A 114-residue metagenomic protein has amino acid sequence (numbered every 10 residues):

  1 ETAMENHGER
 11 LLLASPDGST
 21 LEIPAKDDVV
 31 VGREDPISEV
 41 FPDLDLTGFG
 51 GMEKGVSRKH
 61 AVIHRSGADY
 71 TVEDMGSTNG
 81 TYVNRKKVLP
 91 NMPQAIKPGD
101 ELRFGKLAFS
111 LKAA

Functional and structural regions predicted by a protein language model:
E1-K54, H64, A114: Intrinsically disordered, low-complexity acidic Ser/Thr-rich regulatory segments
R10-L13, A68-D74: Short, well-ordered strand-loop elements centered on a beta-strand within folded domains, enriched for acidic residues
V31, R65, G76, Y82-A114: C-terminal boundary/linker segments immediately following FHA domains
I37, S66-A68, S77: Short strand-connecting beta-turns/loops that link adjacent beta-strands
V40, Y70, T81-Y82: Intrinsically disordered, low-complexity acidic/polar segments
S57: DNA-recognition element of transcription regulators
